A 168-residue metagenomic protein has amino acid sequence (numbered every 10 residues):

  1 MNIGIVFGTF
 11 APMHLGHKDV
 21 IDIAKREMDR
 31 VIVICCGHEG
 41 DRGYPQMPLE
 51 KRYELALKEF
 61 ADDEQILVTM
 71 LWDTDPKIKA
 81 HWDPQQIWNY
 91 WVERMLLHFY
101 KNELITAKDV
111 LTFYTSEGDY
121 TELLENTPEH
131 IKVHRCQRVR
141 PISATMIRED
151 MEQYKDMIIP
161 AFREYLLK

Functional and structural regions predicted by a protein language model:
M1-K168: Nucleotidyltransferase catalytic core that binds NTPs
